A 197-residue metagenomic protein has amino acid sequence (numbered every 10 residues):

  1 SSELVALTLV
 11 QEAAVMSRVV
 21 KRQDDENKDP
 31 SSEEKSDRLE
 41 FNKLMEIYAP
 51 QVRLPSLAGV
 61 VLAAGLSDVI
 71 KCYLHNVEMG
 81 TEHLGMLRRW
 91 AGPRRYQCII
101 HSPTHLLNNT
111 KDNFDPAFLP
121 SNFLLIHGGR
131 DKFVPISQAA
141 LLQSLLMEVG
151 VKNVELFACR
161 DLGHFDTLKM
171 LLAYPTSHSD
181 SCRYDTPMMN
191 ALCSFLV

Functional and structural regions predicted by a protein language model:
S2-V15, K43-E46: Short glycine-enriched nucleophile-adjacent loop and the immediately C-terminal alpha-helix near the catalytic center
E12-M16, K111, L146, G150: Active-site catalytic pocket residues across diverse enzymes, especially alpha/beta-hydrolases
R18-L44, I70-N113: Mobile cap/lid helix-loop segments that gate and shape the active-site cleft of serine hydrolases
V61-A63, D68: A short, hydrophobic beta-strand element of the alpha/beta-hydrolase
V69, R130-V134: Acidic catalytic loop of the alpha/beta-hydrolase fold
F118-L119, L125-H127, D131: Short beta-strand/loop motif that positions the catalytic acidic residue of the alpha/beta-hydrolase fold
F133-V197: C-terminal catalytic histidine-bearing segment of alpha/beta-hydrolase fold enzymes
